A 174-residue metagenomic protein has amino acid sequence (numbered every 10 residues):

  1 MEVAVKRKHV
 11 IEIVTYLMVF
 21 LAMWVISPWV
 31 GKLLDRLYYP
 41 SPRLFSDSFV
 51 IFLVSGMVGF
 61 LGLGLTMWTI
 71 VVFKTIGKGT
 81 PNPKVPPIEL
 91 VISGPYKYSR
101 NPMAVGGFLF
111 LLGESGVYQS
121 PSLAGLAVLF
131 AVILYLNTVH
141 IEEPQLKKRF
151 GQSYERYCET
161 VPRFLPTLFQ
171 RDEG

Functional and structural regions predicted by a protein language model:
M1-S93, V105-Q145, R149-G174: Membrane-anchoring alpha-helices and their flanking helix-loop junctions
Y96: Solvent-exposed interhelical
N101: Extended, alpha-helix-rich binding/interface surfaces that flank or overlap catalytic cores and mediate recognition
